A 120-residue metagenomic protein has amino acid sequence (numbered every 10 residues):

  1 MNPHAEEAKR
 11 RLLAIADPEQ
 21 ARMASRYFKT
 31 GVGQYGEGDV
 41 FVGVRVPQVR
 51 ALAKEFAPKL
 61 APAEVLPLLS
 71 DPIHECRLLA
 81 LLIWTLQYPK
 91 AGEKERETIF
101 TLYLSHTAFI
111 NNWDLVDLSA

Functional and structural regions predicted by a protein language model:
M1-A120: Alpha-helical scaffold domains
